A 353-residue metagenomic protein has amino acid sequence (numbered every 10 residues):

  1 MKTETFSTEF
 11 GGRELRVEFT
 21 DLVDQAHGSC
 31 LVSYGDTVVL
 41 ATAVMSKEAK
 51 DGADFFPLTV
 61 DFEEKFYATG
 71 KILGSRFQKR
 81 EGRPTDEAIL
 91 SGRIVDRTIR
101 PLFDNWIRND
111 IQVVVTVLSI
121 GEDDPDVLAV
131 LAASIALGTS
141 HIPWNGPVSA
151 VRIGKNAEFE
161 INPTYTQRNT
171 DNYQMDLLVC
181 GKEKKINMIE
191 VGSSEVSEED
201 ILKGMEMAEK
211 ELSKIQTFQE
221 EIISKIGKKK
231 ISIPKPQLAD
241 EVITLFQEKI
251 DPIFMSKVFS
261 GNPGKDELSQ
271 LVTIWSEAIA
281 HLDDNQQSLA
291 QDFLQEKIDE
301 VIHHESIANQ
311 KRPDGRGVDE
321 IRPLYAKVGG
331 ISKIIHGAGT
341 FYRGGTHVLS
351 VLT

Functional and structural regions predicted by a protein language model:
M1-G12, I89-V95, A132, R152-I153: A short, contiguous, amphipathic alpha-helix enriched in charged residues
M1-S46, K50, D54-P57, P234-T353: Extended amphipathic alpha-helical scaffolds
R16, L40, V95, N105-R152 (+1 more regions): Glycine-rich anion/phosphate-binding loop at the beta-strand->alpha-helix junction
A26-V117, E190, I201, A338-T353: Glycine-rich, flexible beta-strand/loop modules in the N-terminal catalytic cores of phosphate-handling
Y67-E81, S119-D126, K225-E248: Short, surface-exposed loop/turn segments at secondary-structure boundaries that line and modulate
G92, D126-V130, E198, L202: Amphipathic alpha-helical transducer elements in NTP-driven molecular machines
T98, L128-S140, G204, E211-L212 (+2 more regions): Stable alpha-helical structural segments in soluble proteins, enriched in small hydrophobic residues
H141-F259: Mobile "lid/hinge" segments at catalytic clefts and subdomain interfaces of large enzymes
